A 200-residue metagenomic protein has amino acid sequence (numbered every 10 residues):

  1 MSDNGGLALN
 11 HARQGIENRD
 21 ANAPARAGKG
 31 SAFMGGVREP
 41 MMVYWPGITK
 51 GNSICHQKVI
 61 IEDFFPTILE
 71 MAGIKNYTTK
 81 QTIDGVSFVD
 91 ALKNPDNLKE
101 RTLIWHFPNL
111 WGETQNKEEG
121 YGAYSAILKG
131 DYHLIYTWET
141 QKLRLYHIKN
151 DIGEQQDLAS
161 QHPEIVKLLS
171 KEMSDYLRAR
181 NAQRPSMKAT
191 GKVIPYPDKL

Functional and structural regions predicted by a protein language model:
N4-G5: Active-site metal-binding loops of divalent metal-dependent hydrolases
A8-A32, T49-S53, Q57, E62-R144 (+1 more regions): C-terminal cap/loop subdomain of S1 sulfatases and analogous C-terminal strand-loop tails that border
G35: Ligand-binding/active-site lining segments
R38-E39: Catalytic cores of eukaryotic secretory-pathway lumenal/extracellular enzymes that build and remodel glycoconjugates
M42-Y44: Short beta-strand-to-turn element immediately C-terminal to the catalytic PLP-Schiff-base lysine in fold type I
F64, L110, K129, L134 (+2 more regions): Long, internal low-complexity/basic segments
